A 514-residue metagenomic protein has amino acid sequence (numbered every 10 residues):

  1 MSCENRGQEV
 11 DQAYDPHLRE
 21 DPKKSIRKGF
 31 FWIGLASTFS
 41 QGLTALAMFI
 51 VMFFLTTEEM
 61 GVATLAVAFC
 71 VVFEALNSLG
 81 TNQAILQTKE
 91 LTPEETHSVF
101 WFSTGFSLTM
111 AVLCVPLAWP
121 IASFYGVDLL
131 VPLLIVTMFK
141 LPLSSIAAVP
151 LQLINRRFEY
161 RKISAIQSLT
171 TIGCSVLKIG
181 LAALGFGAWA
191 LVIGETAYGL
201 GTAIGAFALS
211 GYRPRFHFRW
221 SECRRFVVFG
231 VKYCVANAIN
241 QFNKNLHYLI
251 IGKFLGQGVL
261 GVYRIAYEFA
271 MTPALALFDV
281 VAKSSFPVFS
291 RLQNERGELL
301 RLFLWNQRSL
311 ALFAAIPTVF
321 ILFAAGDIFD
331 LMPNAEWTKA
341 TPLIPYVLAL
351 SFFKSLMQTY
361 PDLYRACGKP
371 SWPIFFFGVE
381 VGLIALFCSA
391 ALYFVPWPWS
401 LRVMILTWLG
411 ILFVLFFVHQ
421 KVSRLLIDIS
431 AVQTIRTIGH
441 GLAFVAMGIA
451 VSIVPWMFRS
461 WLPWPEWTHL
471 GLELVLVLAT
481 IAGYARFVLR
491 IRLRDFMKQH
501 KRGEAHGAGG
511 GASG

Functional and structural regions predicted by a protein language model:
M1-H17, R424-I438, L442, I449-G514: Membrane-proximal transmembrane or re-entrant/amphipathic helices at the cytosolic face
S2-V10, T38, G42-A45, W101-G126 (+8 more regions): Alpha-helical transmembrane segments of multi-pass membrane transport and lipid-handling proteins
C3-Q12, P22-L79, F106-A118, I135 (+6 more regions): Signature of the first transmembrane helix
E4-I26, R161, I204-N245, L249 (+3 more regions): Interhelical loop/hinge segments that connect adjacent transmembrane helices in multipass membrane
K23, Q83-P93, L143-Q167, G180 (+6 more regions): Membrane-interface junctions at transmembrane-helix termini in multi-pass inner-membrane proteins
G29-T44, L191-Y198, T202, A206 (+3 more regions): Transmembrane helical elements of multi-pass membrane transporters/channels
I50-T64, W119, S123, L129-P132 (+8 more regions): Membrane-interface helix-loop junctions in multi-pass transport and translocation proteins
A75-P93, N155-R156, A266, A270-Q307 (+2 more regions): Helix-loop junctions and terminal segments of transmembrane helices in multi-pass membrane transport/translocation
